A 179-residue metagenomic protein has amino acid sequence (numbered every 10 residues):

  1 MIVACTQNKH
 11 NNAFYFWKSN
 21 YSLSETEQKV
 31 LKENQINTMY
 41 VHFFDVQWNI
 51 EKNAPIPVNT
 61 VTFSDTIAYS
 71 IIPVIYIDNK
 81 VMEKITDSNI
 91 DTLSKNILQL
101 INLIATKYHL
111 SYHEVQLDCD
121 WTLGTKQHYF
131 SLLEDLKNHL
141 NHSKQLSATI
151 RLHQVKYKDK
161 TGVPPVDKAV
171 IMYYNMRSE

Functional and structural regions predicted by a protein language model:
I2-A4: C-terminal motif of bacterial Sec signal peptides marking the signal peptidase cleavage site
T6-K9: Bacterial signal peptide processing site
A13-W17, Q47, E51-M176: Chitinase-like catalytic core of GlcNAc-active glycosidases
S22-W48, I104-L110: Catalytic domains of carbohydrate-active enzymes, especially glycoside hydrolases
